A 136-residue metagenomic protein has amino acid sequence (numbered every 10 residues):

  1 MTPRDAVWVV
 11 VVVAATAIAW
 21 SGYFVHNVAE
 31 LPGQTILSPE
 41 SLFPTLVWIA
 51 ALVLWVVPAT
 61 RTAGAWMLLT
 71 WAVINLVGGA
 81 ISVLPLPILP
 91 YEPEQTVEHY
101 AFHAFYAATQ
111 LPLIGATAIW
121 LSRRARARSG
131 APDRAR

Functional and structural regions predicted by a protein language model:
M1-R136: Polytopic alpha-helical membrane-helix bundles and their juxtamembrane interface segments in multi-pass membrane
